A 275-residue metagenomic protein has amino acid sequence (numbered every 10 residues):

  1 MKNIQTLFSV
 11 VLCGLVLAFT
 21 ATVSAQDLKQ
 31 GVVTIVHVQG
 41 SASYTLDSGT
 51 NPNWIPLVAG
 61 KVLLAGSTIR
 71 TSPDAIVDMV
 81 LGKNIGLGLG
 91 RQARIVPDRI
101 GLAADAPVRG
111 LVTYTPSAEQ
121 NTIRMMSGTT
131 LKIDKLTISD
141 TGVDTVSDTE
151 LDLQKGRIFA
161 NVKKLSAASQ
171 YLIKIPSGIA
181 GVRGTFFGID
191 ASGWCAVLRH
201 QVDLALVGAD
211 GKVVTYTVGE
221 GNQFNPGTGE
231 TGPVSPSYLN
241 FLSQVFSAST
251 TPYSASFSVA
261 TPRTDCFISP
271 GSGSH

Functional and structural regions predicted by a protein language model:
K2-C13, T22-Q30, P52-K61, S72 (+4 more regions): C-terminal interaction modules
L17: Conserved ATP-binding TGD loop and adjacent catalytic N/P-domain core of P-type ATPases
D27-S43: Short N-terminal segments immediately surrounding and downstream of signal-peptide cleavage
Q39-N53, A205: Short beta-strand segments and strand-loop junctions that repeat across beta-rich extracellular domains
T68-I69: Beta-strand cores of secreted/periplasmic/IMS beta-sandwich domains, seen most often in copper-related folds
